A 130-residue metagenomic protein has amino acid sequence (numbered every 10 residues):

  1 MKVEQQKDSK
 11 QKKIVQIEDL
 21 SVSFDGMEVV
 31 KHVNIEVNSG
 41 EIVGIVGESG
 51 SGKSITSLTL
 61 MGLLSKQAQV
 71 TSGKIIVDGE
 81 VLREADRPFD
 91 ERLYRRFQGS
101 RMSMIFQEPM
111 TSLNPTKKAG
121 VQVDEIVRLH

Functional and structural regions predicted by a protein language model:
M1-H130: ABC transporter nucleotide-binding domains
